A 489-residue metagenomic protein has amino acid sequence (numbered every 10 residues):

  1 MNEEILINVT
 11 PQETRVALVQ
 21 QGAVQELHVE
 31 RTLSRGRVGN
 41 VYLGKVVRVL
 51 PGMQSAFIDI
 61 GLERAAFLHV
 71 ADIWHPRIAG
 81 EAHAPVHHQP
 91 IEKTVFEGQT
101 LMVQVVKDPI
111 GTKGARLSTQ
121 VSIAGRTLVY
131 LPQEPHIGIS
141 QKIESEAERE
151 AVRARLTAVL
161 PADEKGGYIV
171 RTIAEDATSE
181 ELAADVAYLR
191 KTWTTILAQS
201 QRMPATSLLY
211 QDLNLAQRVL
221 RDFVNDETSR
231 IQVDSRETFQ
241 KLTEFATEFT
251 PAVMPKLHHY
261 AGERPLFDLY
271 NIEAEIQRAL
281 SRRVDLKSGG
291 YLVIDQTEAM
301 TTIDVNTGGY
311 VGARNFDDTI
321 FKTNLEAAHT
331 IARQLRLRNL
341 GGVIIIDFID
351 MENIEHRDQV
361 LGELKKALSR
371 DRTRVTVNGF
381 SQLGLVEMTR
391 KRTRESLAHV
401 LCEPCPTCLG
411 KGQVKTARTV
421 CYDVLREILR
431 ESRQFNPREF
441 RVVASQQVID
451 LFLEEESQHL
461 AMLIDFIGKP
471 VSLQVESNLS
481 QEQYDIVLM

Functional and structural regions predicted by a protein language model:
M1-S118: Charged, low-complexity terminal tails
N2-I5, E26-R37, P85-K93, D108-T119 (+9 more regions): Active-site phosphate-binding and catalytic loops of NTP-dependent enzymes
N8, Q104, L131, I169-T172 (+5 more regions): Conserved beta-strand segments of the P-loop GTPase G domain that flank and frequently precede/overlap
V29, L33-M53, P85-P109, E150-V159 (+4 more regions): Phosphate-interacting basic helix/loop segments used at nucleotide- and nucleic-acid interfaces
G52-A56, I60, R64-A66, D108-P132 (+3 more regions): Conserved glycine-centered short motifs in functionally critical loops
H75, T112-L128, A147, T247-M254: A short alpha->loop->secondary-structure connector
E97-L101, P204-A205, K256, M300 (+1 more regions): Loop/turn-to-beta-strand initiation segments
I137-E273, L280, R394-M489: Charged, low-complexity intrinsically disordered tails
